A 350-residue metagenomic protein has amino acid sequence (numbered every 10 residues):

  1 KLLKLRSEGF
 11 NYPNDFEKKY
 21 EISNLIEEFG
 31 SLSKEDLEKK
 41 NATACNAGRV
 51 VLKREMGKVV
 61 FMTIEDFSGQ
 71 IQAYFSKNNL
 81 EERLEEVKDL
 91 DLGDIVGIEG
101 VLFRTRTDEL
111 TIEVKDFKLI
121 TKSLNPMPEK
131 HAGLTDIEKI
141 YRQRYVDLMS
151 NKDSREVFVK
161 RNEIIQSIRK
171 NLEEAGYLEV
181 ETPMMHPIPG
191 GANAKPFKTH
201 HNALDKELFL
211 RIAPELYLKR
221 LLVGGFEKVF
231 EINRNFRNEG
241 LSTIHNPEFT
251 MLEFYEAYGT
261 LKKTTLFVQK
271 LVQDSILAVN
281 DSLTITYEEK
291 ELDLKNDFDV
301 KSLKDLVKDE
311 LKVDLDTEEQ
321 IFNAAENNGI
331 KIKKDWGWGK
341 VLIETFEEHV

Functional and structural regions predicted by a protein language model:
K1-V350: Class II aminoacyl-tRNA synthetase catalytic cores and aaRS-like
